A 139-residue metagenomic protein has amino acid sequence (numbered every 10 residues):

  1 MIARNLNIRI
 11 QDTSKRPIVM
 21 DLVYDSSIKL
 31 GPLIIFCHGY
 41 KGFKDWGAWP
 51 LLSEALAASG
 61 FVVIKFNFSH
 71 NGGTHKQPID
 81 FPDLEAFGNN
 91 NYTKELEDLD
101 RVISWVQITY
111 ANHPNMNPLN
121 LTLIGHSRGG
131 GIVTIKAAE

Functional and structural regions predicted by a protein language model:
M1-K29: N-terminal cap/lid segment of alpha/beta-hydrolase-fold proteins
L22-S26, V62-I64, V106, I124 (+1 more regions): Generic alpha-helical hydrophobic packing signal
S27-G73, Q77: Short, surface-exposed "cap/lid" segments of acyl-processing enzymes
H38-Y40, N89-N90, L119-N120: Short, contiguous strand/loop micro-motifs
S69-T93: Cap/lid segment of the alpha/beta-hydrolase catalytic domain
E85-H113: Alpha/beta-hydrolase active-site loop
V102-E139: Primarily recognizes the serine-hydrolase "nucleophile elbow" in alpha/beta-hydrolase and SGNH/GDSL folds
